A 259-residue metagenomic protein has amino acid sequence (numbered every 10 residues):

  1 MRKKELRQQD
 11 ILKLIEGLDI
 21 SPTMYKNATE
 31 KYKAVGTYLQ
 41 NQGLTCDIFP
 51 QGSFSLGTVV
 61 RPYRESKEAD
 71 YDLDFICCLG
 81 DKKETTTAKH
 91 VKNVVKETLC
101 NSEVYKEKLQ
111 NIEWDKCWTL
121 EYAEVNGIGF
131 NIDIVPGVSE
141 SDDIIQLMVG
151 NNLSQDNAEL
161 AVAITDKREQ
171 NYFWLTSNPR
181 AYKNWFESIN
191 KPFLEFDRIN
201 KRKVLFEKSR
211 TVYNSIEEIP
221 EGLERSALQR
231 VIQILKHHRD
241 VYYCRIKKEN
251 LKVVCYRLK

Functional and structural regions predicted by a protein language model:
M1-Y71, C78-V94, K108, C117: N-terminal regions immediately upstream of nucleotidyltransferase
L39, K89-L194: Conserved catalytic core of two-metal-ion nucleotidyltransferases
N41-C46, V104-L109, V241-E249: Surface-exposed helix-capping loop/turn segments at secondary-structure junctions
F49-G52, F75-I76, D115-E121, I134 (+1 more regions): Extended hydrophobic secondary-structure segments that form protein cores and membrane-embedded regions
A69-L79, E207-I216, R257: Glycine-rich, often proline-containing surface loops adjacent to acidic residues and nearby aromatics that form
E84-K89, D143, C244-K248: Short, solvent-exposed secondary-structure capping/transition elements
E169-Q229: Long, charge-rich alpha-helical interaction segments
E217-K259: Conserved nucleotidyltransferase catalytic core and NTase-mimicking acidic/glycine-rich helix/loop elements in nucleic
